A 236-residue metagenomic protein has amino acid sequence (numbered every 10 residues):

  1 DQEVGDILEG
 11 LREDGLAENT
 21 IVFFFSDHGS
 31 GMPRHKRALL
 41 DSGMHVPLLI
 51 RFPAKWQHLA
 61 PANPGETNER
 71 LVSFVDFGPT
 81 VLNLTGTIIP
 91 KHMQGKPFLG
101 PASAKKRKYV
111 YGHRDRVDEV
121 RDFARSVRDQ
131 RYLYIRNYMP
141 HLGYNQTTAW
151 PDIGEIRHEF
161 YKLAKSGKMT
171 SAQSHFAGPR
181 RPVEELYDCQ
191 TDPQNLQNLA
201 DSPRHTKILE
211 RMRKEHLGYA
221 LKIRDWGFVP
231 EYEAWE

Functional and structural regions predicted by a protein language model:
D1-G5, V72-P79, M93-K96, R181-E184 (+4 more regions): A structural signal for well-ordered alpha-helical segments within the folded catalytic domains of diverse enzymes
D1-I7, L11, I21-S26, P47-I50 (+2 more regions): Beta-strand elements within well-structured catalytic alpha/beta cores of enzymes that handle phosphate/sulfate esters
L8-L11, G15, P53, V81-I89 (+5 more regions): A generic secondary-structure signal for well-formed alpha-helical elements
G10-S73, Q94: Histidine-centered active-site microenvironments of extracellular/periplasmic hydrolases and transferases
S30-M32, G78, T85-E185, K207: C-terminal cap/loop subdomain of S1 sulfatases and analogous C-terminal strand-loop tails that border
H45, G167-E184, C189-E236: Long, internal low-complexity/basic segments
L48, P97, V110, N198-L199: Conserved beta-strand positions that form and line the central face of beta-propeller blades
